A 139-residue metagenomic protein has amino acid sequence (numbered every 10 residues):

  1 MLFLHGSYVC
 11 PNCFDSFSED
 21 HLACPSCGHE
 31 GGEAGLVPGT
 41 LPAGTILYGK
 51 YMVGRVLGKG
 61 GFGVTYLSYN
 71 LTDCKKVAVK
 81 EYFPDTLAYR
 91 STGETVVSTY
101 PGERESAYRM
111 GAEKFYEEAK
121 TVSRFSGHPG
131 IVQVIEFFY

Functional and structural regions predicted by a protein language model:
C10-C13, C24-C27: Short cysteine-rich clusters marking metal-coordination/redox-active sites
F17, C27-P38: Short Cys/His-rich micro-motifs in 6-15 aa windows
A34-V53: A short, low-complexity linker immediately N-terminal to eukaryotic Hanks-type protein kinase catalytic domains
V53-G60, T65: Protein kinase glycine-rich loop
G58, E117, S126-G130: Flexible N-lobe loop architecture of eukaryotic-like protein kinase catalytic domains
Y69-V77, F83-Y89: Conserved N-lobe loop of protein kinases adjacent to the ATP-binding glycine-rich P-loop
Y89-F125: AlphaC helix of the eukaryotic protein kinase fold
Q133-Y139: Short beta-strand micro-motifs within the conserved protein kinase catalytic domain, predominantly in the N-lobe
